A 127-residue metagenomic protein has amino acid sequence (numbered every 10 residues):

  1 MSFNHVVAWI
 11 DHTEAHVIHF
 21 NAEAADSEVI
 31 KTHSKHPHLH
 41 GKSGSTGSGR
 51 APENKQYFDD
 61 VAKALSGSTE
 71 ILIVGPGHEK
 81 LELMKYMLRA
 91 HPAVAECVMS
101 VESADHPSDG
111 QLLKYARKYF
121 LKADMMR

Functional and structural regions predicted by a protein language model:
M1-R127: Terminal alpha-helical anchor/extension segments at protein ends
